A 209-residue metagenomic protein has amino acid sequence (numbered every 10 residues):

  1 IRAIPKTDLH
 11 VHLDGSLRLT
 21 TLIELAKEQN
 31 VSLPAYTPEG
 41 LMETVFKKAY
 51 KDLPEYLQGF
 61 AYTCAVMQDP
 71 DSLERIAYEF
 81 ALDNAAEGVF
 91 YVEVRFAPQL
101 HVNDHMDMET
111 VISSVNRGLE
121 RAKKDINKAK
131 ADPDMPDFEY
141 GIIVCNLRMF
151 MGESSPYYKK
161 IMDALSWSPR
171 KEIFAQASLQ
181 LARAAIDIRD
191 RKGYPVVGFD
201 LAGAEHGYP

Functional and structural regions predicted by a protein language model:
I1-P209: Metal-cofactor-binding active-site regions of metalloenzymes
